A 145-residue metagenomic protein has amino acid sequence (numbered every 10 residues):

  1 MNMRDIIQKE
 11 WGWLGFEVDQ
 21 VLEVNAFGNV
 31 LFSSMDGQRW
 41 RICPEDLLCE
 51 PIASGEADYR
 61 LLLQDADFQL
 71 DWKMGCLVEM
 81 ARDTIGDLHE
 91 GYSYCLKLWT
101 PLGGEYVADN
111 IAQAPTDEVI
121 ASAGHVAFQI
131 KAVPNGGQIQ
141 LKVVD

Functional and structural regions predicted by a protein language model:
M1-R41, L102-D145: A surface-exposed partner-binding patch
D5, K9, L61, E79 (+1 more regions): Charged/polar, solvent-exposed surface patches and flexible loops
I42-E79: Compact, glycine/acidic-enriched structural inserts
A66, D71-I120: Mixed-charge (acidic/basic) macromolecular-recognition segments
